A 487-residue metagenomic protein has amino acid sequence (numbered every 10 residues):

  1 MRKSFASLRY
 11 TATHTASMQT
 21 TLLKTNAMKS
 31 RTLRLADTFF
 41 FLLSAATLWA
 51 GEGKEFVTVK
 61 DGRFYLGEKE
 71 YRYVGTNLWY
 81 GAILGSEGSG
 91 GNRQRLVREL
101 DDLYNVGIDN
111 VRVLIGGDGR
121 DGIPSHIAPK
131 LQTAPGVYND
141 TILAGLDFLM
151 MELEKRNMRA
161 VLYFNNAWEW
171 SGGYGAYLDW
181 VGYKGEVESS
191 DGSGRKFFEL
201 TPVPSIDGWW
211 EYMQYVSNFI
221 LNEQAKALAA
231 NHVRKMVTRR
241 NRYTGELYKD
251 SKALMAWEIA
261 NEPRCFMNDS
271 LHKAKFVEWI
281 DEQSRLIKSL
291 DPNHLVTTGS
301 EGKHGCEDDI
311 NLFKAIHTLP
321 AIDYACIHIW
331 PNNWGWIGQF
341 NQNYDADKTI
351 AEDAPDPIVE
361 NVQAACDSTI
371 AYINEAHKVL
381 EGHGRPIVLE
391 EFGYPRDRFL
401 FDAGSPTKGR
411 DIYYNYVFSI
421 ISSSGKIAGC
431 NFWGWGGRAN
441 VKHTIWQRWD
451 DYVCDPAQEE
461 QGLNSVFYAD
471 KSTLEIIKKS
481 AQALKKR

Functional and structural regions predicted by a protein language model:
M1, S7-E52: Bacterial Sec-dependent N-terminal signal peptides
G53-Q339, Y344-P386, F392-A483: Active-site mouth of glycoside hydrolases
R487: Histidine-centered catalytic/metal-binding microenvironments
